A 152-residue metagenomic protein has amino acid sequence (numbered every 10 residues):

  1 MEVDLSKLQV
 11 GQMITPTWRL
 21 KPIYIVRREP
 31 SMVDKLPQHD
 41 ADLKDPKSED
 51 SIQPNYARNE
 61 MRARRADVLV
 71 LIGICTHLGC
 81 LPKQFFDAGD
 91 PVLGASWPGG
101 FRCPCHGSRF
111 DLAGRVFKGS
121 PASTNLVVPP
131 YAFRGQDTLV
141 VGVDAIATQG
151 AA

Functional and structural regions predicted by a protein language model:
M1-K21: C-terminal segment of N-terminal export signals and the immediately downstream linker at the start of the mature
D4-S6, T17, V26, K83 (+1 more regions): Residues in well-ordered beta-strands of folded domains
L8-V10, P30, Q136: Short strand-connecting beta-turns/loops that link adjacent beta-strands
M13, V26, K35, A113 (+1 more regions): Short acidic, gly/pro-rich beta-turn/loop elements at beta-sheet edges and active-site/ligand-binding grooves
T17-I23, R27-D34: Short, surface-exposed binding/anchoring microloops in extracellular/periplasmic proteins
E29-D45: Short Gly/aromatic-enriched secondary-structure transition segments
A41-A152: Rieske [2Fe-2S] iron-sulfur-binding domain
